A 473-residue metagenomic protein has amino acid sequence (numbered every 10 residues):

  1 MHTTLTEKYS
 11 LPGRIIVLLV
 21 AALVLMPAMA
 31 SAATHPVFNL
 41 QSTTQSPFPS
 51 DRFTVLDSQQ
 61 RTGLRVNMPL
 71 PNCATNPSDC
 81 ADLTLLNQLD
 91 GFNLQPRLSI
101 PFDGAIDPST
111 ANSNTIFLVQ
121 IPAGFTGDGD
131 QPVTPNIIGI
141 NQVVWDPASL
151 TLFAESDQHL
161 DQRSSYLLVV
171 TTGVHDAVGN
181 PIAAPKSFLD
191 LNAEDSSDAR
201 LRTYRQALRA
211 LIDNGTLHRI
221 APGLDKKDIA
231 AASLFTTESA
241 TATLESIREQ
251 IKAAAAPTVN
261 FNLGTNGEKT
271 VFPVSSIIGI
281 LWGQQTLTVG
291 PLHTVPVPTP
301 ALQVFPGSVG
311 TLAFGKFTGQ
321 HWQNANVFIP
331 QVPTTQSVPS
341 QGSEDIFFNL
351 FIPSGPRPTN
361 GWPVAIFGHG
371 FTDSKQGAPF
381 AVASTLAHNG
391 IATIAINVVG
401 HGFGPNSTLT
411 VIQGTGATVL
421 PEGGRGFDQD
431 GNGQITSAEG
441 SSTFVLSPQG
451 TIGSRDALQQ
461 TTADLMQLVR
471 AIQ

Functional and structural regions predicted by a protein language model:
M1-P12: N-terminal secretory signal peptides that target proteins for export/translocation
I15-A28: Bacterial N-terminal signal peptides
A32-P298, G307-Q320, N324-F328: Acidic, low-complexity Ser/Thr/Gly/Pro-rich repeat segments typical of extracellular/periplasmic and surface-exposed
P77-S78, F92-L98, N180, L350-P356 (+3 more regions): Extracytoplasmic/cell-surface-exposed regions of Actinobacterial cell-envelope-associated and secreted proteins
D146-A177, Q341-A383: A conserved hydrophobic secondary-structure block that centers on an alpha-helix together with its immediately flanking
V170-I182, D195, S239, T372-K375 (+3 more regions): A generic secondary-structure signal for well-formed alpha-helical elements
I229, P306, P330-T334, F351 (+1 more regions): Ser/Thr/Pro/Gly-rich, low-complexity intrinsically disordered stalk/linker tracts of secreted and surface-exposed
Q323-D345, R357-A471: Cap/lid segment of the alpha/beta-hydrolase catalytic domain
